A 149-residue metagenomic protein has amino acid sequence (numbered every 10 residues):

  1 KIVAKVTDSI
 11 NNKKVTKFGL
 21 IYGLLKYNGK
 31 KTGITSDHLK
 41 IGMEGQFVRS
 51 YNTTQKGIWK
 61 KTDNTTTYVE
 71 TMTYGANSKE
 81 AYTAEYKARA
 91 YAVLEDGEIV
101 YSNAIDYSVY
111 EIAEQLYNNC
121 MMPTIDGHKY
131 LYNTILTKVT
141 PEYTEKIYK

Functional and structural regions predicted by a protein language model:
K1-K149: Short, surface-exposed linear motifs at loops/turns and structural transition points
